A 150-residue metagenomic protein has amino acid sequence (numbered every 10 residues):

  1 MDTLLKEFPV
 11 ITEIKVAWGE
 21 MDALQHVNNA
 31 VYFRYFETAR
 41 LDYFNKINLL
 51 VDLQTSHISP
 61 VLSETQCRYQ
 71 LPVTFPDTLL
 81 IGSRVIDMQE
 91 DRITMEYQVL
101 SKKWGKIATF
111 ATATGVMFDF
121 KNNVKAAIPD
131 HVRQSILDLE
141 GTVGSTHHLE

Functional and structural regions predicted by a protein language model:
M1-D42: Catalytic strand-loop segment that frames the active site of acyl-thioester-processing enzymes
D2-T12, V73-F75, I86-E150: HotDog/MaoC-like acyl-thioester-processing domains
L5-K6, E13-I14, A23-H26, L49 (+5 more regions): Catalytic cores of transferase enzymes with a strong primary signal for eukaryotic protein kinases
E13-A17, R68, T114: Generic structural detector for well-ordered beta-strands
W18-E20, T65-L71, K103: Short, well-ordered turn and helix-capping elements at secondary-structure junctions
N28, I47-N48, E140: Short, flexible helix/strand-to-coil boundary loops that buttress conserved ligand/catalytic motifs in alpha/beta
Y43-T94, A108: Hydrophobic beta-strand-centered segment that forms part of the acyl-chain substrate-binding groove
